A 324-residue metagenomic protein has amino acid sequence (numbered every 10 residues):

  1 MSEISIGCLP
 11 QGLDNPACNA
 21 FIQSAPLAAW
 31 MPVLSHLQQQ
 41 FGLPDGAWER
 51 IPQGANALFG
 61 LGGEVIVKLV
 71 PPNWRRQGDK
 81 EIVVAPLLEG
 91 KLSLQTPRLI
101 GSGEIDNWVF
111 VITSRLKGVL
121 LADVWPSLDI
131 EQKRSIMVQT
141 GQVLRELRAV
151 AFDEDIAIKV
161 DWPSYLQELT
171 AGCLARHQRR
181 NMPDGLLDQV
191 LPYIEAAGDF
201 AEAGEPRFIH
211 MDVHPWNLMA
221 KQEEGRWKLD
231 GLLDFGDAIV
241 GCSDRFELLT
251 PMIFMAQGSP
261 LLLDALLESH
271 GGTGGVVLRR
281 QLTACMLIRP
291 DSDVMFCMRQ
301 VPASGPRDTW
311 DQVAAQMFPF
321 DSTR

Functional and structural regions predicted by a protein language model:
M1-P32, A85, T140, D321-R324: Phosphate/pyrophosphate-binding loops and the adjoining catalytic core of nucleotide-dependent enzymes
S24-P44, K133, M137-V138, E146-M211 (+2 more regions): An alpha-helical support segment within catalytic cores of ATP-dependent transferases
D45-D161: ATP-binding pocket architecture of kinase catalytic cores
E49, G54-G62, V67, V109 (+1 more regions): Active-site acidic catalytic loop and adjacent metal/ATP-binding pocket of ATP-dependent phosphoryl transfer enzymes
V83, L128-I130, G225-R226, E247-P251 (+1 more regions): Glycine-rich, phosphate-binding/catalytic loops in enzymes
L92-Q95, I130-Q132, G204, G258 (+1 more regions): Membrane-helix interface segments
R245-G274, M286-G305, Q312-Q316: Active-site activation/catalytic loop segments of kinase-like enzymes and analogous catalytic loops in related
L278-C285: Alpha-helical scaffolds flanking conserved acidic
